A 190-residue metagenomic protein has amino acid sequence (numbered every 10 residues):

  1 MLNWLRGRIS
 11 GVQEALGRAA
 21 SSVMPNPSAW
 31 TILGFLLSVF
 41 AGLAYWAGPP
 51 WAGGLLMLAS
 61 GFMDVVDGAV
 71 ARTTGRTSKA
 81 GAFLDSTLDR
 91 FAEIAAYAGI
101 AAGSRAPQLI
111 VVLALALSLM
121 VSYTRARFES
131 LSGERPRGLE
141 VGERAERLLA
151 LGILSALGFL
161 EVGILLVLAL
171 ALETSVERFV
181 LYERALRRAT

Functional and structural regions predicted by a protein language model:
M1-G17, R90-T190: A feature for the membrane-embedded catalytic helix bundles of lipid/isoprenoid biosynthetic enzymes
L5-A44: Long, hydrophobic/aromatic N-terminal blocks
R18-A29, S78-T87, S132-G142: Short, amphipathic, aromatic/basic-enriched membrane-interface segments that mark the entry/exit of transmembrane
A19, V23, A69-T73, R127: Membrane-interface helix caps of multi-pass small-molecule transporters
M24, I32, F62, F83 (+3 more regions): Alpha-helical architecture
A29-A80, P107-L113, F159-L170: Membrane-embedded alpha-helical segments that form the functional core of polytopic membrane enzymes, especially those
L58-G61, S86-T87, L115, L119: Residue-level hotspots within the lipid-embedded alpha helices of multi-pass solute transporters
D64-D67, D85, D89, R178: Acidic active-site catalytic centers that drive phospho-/nucleotidyl reactions and related ester hydrolyses
